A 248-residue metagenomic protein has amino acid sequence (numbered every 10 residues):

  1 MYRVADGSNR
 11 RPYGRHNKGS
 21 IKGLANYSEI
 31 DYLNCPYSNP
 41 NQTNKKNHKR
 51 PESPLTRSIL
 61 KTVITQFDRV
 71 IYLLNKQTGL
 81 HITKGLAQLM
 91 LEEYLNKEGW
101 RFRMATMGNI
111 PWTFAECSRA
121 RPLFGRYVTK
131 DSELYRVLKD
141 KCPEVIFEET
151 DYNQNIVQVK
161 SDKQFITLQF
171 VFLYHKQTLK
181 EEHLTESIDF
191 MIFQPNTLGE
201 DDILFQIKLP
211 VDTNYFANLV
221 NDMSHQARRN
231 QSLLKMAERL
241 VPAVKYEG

Functional and structural regions predicted by a protein language model:
M1-G248: Intrinsically disordered, low-complexity linker/tail regions enriched in polar/charged residues
